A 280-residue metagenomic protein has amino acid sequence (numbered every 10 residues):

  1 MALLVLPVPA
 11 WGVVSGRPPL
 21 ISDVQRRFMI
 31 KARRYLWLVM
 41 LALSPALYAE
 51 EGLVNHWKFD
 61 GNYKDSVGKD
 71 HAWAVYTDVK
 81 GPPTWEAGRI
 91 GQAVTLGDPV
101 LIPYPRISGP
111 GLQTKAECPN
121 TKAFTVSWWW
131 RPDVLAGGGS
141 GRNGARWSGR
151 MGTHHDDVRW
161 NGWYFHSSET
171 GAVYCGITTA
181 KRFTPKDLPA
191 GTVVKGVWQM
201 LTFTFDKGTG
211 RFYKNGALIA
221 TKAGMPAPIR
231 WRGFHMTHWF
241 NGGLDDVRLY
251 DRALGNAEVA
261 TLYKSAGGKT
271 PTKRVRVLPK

Functional and structural regions predicted by a protein language model:
P45-Y104, C118, A136, G141 (+2 more regions): Extracytoplasmic low-complexity segments
E50-G52, S108-V126, A190-V197, A227 (+1 more regions): Extracellular/lumenal carbohydrate-interaction signature centered on repeated Trp-anchored short motifs
G52-Y63, F124-V134, M200, H238-A266: Extracellular, beta-strand-rich glycan-interacting domains
R89, I219-G243: Flexible glycan-contacting loops in extracellular carbohydrate-active proteins
L96-E117, R159-W163, A180-P189: Secreted extracellular polysaccharide-interacting domains
R142-C175: Glycan-recognition/cleft segments
C175-M200: Short, aromatic/His-centered strand-loop micro-motif at the edge of beta-sheets
V197-R211: Localized edge beta-strand/strand-to-loop motifs within extracellular or lumenal beta-rich domains
